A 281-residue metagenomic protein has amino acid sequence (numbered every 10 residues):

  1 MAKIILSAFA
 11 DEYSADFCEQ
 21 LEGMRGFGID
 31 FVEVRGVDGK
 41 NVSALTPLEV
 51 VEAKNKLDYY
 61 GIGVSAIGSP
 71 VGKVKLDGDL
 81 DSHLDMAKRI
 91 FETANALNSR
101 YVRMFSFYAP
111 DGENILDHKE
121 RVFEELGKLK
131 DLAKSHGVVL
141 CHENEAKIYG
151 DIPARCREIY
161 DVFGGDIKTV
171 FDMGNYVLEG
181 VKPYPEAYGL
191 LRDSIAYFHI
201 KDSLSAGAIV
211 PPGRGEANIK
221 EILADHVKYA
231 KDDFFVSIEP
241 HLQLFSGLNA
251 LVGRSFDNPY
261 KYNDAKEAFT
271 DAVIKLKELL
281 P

Functional and structural regions predicted by a protein language model:
M1-S7, S14-D30, P153-I167, F171 (+1 more regions): Histidine-acidic metal/acid-base catalytic patches
M1-S7, V64-V74, A109: N-terminal small/glycine-rich loop or linker at the start of catalytic domains across soluble metabolic enzymes
L6-A10, L140-N144, D172: Short catalytic-loop micro-motif centered on adjacent basic/acidic residues
E12-S14, G36-D38, P70-K73, S106-P110 (+4 more regions): Active-site-proximal loop/turn and secondary-structure-junction residues that shape catalytic pockets, frequently
D16-E22, K56-Y59, L76-T169, L178 (+1 more regions): Active-site acidic/histidine proton-transfer and metal-coordination neighborhood in alpha/beta enzyme cores
F27, R35, A96-L97, D193: Structural motif
E33, A66-G68, R103, C141 (+2 more regions): Conserved beta-strand positions in the central sheet of alpha/beta enzyme cores
E33-D58, S106-E113: Glycine-rich, proline-tolerant flexible connector loops at the mouths of alpha/beta enzymes
